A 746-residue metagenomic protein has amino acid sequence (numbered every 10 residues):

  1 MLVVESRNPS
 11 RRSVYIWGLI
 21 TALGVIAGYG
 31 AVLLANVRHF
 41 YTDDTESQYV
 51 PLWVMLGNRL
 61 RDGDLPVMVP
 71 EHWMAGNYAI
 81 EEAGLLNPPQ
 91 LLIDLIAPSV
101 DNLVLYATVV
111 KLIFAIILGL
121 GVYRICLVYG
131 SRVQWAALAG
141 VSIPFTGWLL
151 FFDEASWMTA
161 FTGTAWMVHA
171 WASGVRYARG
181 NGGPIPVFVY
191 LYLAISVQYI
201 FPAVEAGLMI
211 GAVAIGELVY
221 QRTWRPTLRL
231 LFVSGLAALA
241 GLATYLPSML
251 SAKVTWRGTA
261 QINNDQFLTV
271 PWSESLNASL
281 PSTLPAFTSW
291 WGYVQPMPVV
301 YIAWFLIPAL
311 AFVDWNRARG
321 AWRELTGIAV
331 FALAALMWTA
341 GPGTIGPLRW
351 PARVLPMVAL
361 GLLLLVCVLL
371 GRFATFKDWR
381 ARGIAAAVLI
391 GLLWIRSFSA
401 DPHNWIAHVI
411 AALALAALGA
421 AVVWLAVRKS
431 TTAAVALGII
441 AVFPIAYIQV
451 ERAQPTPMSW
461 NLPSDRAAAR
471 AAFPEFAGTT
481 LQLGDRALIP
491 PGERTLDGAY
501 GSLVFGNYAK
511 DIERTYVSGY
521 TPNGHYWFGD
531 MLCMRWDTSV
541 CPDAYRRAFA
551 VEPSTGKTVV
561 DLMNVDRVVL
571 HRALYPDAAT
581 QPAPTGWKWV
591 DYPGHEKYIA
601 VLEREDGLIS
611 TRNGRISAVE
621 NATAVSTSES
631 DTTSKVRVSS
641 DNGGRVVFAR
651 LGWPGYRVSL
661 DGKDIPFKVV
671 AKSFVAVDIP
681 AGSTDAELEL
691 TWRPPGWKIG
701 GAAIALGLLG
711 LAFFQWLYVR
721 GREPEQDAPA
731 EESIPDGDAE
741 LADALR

Functional and structural regions predicted by a protein language model:
M1-L33, R229, T431, G710-R746: Start-transfer (signal-anchor) and selected internal transmembrane alpha helices of multi-pass inner/ER membrane
I26-L118, V141-D153, W157-T164, L268-P285 (+1 more regions): Membrane-interface coil-to-helix junctions
Y49, N613-R746: Active-site-proximal, structured, solvent-exposed surfaces of multi-pass membrane proteins that position macromolecular
G84, S234-A321: Periplasmic/ER-lumenal interhelical loops and adjacent helix-loop junctions in multi-pass membrane proteins
I117-Y129, Q134-V219, R229-S248, A335-L336 (+1 more regions): Membrane-embedded helix bundles of polyisoprenyl
N181, P202, T326-T339, G343-I345 (+3 more regions): Contiguous transmembrane helix-bundle modules in multi-pass membrane proteins
R222-L228, L310-A334: Membrane-interface helix-loop-helix junctions at transmembrane boundaries of multi-pass membrane enzymes, predominantly
L437-S626, S630-D631, K663-I665: Soluble catalytic regions of membrane-associated enzymes that act on cell-envelope and secretory-pathway components
